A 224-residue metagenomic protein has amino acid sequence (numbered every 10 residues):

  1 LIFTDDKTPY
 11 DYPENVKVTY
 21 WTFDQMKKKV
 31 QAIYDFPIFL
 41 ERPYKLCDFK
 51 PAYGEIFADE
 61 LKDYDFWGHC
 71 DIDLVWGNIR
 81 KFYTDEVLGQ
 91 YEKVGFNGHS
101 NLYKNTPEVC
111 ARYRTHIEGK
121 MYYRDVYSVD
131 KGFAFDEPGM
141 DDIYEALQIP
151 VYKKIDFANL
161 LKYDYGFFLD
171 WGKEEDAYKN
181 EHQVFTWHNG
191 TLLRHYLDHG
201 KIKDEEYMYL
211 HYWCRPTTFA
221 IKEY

Functional and structural regions predicted by a protein language model:
L1-I2: Hydrophobic targeting segments
T8-K62: Active-site-proximal specificity loops/subdomain of glycosyltransferases
P9-Y12, K27-K28, V75-I79, C110-A111: Short catalytic/ligand-binding loop motif for oxyanion handling, primarily in non-cytosolic enzymes, centered on
K50-G95: GT-A fold catalytic core of metal-dependent nucleotide-sugar glycosyltransferases, centered on the diacidic
N97-G98, S128: Catalytic domains of carbohydrate-active enzymes that cleave complex glycans
H99-P107: Short glycine- and hydrophobic/aromatic-rich loop-to-beta-strand nucleating segment in the catalytic cores
A111-Y224: Catalytic core and acceptor-binding pocket of nucleotide-sugar-dependent glycosyltransferases
